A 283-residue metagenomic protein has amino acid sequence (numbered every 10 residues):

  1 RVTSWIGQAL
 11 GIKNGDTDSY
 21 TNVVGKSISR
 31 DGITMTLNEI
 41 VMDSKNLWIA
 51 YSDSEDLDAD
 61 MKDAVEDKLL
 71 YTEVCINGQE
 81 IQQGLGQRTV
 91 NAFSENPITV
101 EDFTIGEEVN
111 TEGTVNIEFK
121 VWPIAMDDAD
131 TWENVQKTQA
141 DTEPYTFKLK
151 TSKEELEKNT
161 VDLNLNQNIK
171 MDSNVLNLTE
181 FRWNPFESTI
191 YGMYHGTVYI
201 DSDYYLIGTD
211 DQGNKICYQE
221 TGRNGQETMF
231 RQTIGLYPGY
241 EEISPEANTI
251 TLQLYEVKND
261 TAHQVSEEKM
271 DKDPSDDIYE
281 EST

Functional and structural regions predicted by a protein language model:
R1-T283: Alpha-helical, hydrophobic structural elements that either
